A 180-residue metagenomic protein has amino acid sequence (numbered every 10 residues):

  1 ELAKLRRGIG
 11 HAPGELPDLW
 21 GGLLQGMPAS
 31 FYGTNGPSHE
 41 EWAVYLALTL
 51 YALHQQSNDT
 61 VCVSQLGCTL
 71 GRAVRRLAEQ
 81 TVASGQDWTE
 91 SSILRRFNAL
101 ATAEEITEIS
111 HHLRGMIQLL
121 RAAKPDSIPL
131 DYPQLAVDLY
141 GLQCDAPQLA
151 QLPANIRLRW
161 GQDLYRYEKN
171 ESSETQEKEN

Functional and structural regions predicted by a protein language model:
E1-L46, E90-T102, I106-L119, A123 (+1 more regions): N-terminal leader regions that mediate targeting or early regulatory function
G10-P13, V61, D163: A periodicity- and composition-biased signal for non-globular, repetitive helical segments
L16-L19, T34-G36, H54-Q55, R76-A83 (+2 more regions): Short, charged low-complexity intrinsically disordered segments located at boundaries of structured domains
P28-Q80: Aromatic- and glycine-enriched beta-alpha-beta binding-site module
S30, S38, S57, S64 (+5 more regions): Generic serine detector
V63-A103: An exposed acidic His-Trp-rich patch
A99, A103-N180: Elongated scaffolding segments in large macromolecular assemblies, built predominantly from amphipathic alpha-helices
